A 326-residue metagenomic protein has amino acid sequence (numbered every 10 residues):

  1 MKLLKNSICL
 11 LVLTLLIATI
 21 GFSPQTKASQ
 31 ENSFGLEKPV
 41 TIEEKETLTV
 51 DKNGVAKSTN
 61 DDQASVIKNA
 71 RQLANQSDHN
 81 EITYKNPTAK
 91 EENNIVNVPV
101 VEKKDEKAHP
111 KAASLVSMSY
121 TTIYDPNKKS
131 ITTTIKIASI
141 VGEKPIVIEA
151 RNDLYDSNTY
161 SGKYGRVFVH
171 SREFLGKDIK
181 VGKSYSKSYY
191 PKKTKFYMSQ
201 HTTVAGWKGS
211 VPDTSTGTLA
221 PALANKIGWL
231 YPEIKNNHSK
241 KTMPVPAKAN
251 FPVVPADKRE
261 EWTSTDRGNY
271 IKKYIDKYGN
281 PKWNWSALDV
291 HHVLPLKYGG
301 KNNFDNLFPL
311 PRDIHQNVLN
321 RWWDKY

Functional and structural regions predicted by a protein language model:
M1-K2, K208: Accessible peptide chain termini
K2-Q25: Sec-dependent N-terminal signal peptides of Gram-positive bacterial secreted proteins and lipoproteins
A28, S33-D289, K297-Y326: Nuclease and nuclease-like effector domains acting on nucleic acids or nucleotide cofactors
